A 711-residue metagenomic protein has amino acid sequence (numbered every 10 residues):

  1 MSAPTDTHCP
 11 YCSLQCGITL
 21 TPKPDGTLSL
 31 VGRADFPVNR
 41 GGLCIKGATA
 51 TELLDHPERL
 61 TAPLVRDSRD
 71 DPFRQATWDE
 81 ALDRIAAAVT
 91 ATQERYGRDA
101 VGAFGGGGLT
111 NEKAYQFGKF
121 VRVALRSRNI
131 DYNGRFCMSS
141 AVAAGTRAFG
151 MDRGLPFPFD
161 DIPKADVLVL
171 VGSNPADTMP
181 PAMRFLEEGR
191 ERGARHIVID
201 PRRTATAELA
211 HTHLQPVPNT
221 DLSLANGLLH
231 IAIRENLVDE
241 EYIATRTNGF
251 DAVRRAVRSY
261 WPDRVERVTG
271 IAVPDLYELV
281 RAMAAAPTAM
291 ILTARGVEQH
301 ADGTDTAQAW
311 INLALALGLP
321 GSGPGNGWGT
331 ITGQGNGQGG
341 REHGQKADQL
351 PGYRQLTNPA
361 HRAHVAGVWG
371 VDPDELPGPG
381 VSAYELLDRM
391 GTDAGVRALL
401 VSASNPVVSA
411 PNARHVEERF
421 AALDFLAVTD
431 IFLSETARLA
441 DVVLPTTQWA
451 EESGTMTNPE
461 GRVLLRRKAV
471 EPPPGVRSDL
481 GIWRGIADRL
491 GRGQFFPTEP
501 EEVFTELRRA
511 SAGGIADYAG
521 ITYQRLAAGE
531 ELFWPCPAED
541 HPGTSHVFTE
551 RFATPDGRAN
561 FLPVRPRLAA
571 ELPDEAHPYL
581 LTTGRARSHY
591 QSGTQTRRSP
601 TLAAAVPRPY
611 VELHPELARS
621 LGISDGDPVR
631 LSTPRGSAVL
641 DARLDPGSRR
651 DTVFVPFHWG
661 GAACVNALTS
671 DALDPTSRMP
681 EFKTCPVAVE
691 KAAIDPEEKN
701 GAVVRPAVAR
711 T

Functional and structural regions predicted by a protein language model:
M1-L237, G249, V253, A272 (+4 more regions): N-terminal export/assembly segments and adjacent metallocofactor-ligating motifs of anaerobic energy-metabolism
L28, D239-E240, L276, M290-I291 (+10 more regions): Acidic/polar loop patches that form or flank catalytic/metal-binding clefts of enzymes that bind anionic ligands
S68-Q75, E235-V273, R354-A366, V371-P373 (+5 more regions): N-terminal leader/propeptide and maturation segments of large enzyme subunits in energy/redox metabolism and hydrolases
G102-L109, R267-I271, A294-A301, Q334 (+1 more regions): Conserved short loop/turn motifs at secondary-structure junctions
Y115-E187, R192-I199, E208, L222-N226 (+4 more regions): Extended redox/cofactor-interaction regions of prokaryotic respiratory oxidoreductases
F159, A450-P472, W483-R489: Glycine/threonine-rich phosphate-binding loop and adjacent beta-strand/alpha-helix elements that clamp
L209-A210, S259-D263, L292-V297, V463-E471: Flexible glycine/proline-enriched surface loops and loop-helix/loop-strand junctions
P473-G475, D479-L532, S592, T596-E612 (+1 more regions): Long, contiguous, secondary-structure-rich segments that constitute the structural scaffold of globular domains
